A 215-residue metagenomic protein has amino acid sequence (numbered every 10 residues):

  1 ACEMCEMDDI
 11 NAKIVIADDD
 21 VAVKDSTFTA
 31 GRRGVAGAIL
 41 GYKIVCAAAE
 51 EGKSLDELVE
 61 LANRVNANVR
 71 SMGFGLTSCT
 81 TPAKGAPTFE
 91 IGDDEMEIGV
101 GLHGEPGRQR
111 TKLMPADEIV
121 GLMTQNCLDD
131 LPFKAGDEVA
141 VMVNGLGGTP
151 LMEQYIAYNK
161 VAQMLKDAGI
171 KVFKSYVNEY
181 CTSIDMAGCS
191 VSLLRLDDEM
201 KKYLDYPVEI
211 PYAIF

Functional and structural regions predicted by a protein language model:
A1-D19, F28, E153-N159: Short Gly/Thr/Asp-enriched flexible loops that form oxyanion-binding sites at enzyme active sites
E6, I39, T88-G92, P132-K134 (+1 more regions): Solvent-exposed alpha-helices and their adjacent loops that cap or buttress functional pockets in soluble metabolic
D8-A12, T27, K53, D93-E95 (+3 more regions): Short coil/turn connectors at secondary-structure junctions
A17-E57, L61-N68: Short alpha-helices
V23, E51-I156: Mixed-charge interfacial surface used for oligomerization/domain docking and macromolecular partner engagement
N126, L131-F215: C-terminal non-catalytic interaction/assembly regions of soluble proteins
